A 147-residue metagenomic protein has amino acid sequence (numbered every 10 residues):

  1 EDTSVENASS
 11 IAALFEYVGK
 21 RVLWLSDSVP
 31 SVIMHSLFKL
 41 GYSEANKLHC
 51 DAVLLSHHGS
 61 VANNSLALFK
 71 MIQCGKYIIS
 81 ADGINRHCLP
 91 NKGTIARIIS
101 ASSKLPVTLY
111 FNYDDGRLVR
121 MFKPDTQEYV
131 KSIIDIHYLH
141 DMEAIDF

Functional and structural regions predicted by a protein language model:
E1-A45, L139-F147: Core dinuclear metal-dependent hydrolase active-site scaffold
T3-N7, G59, C88-K92: Conserved phosphate-coordination/catalytic loops
V5, V18, V22, V29-V32 (+5 more regions): Extended aliphatic helical segments
V22-S28, H49-S60, I78-D82, Y110-Y113: Active-site neighborhood of phospho(di)ester-bond hydrolases with catalytic His/Asp-centered motifs
S31, H35-K39, K47, A67-M71 (+1 more regions): C-terminal regulatory/interaction regions
S56-S60, N64-K70: C-terminal structural cap/anchor segments
C74-K76: Proline-aspartate-enriched helix->loop->beta-strand connector
